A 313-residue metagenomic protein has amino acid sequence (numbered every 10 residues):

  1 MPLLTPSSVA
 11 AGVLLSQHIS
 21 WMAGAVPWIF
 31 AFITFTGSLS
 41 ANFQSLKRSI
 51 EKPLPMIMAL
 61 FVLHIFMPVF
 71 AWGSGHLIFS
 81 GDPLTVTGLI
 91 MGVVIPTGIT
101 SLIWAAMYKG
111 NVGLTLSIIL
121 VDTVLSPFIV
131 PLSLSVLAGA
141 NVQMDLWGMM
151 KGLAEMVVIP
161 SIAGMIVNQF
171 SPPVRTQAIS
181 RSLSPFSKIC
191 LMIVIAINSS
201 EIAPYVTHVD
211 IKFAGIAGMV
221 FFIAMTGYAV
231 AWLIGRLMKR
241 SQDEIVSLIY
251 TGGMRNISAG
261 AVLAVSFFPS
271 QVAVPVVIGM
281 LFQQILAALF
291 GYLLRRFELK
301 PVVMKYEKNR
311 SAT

Functional and structural regions predicted by a protein language model:
M1-T313: Alpha-helical transmembrane segments of multi-pass small-molecule/ion transporters
